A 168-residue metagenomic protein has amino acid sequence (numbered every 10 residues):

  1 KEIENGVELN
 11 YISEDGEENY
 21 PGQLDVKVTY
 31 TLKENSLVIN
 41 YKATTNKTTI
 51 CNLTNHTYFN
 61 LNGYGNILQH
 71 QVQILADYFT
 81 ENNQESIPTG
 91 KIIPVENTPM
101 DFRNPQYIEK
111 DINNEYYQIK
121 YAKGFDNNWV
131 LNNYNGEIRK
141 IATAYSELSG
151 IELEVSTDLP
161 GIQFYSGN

Functional and structural regions predicted by a protein language model:
K1-N168: An exposed, glycine/acidic-rich loop-and-rim segment of catalytic or binding clefts
